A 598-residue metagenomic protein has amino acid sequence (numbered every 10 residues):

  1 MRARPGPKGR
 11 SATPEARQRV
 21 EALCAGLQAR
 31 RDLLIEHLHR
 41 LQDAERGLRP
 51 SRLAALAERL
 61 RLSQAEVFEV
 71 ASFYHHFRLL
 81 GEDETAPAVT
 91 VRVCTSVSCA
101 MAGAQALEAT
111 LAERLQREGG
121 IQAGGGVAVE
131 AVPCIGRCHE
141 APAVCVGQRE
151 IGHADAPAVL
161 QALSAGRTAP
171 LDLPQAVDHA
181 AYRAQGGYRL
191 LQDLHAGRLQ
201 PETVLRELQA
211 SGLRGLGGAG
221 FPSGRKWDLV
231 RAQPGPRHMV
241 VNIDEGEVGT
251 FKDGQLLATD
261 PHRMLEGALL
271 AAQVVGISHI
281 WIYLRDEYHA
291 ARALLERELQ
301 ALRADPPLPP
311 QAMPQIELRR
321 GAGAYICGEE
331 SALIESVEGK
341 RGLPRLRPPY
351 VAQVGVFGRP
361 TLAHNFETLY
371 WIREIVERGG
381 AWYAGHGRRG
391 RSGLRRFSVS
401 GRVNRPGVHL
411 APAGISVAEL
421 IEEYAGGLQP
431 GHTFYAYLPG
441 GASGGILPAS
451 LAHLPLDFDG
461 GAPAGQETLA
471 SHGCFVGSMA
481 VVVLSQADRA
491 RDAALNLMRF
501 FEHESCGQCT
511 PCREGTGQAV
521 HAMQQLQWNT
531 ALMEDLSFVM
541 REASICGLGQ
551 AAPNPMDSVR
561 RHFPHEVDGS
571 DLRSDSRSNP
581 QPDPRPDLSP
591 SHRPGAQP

Functional and structural regions predicted by a protein language model:
R2-V91, T95-I135, H139-R167, R189-A210 (+9 more regions): Ferredoxin-type iron-sulfur electron-transfer modules in oxidoreductases and energy-metabolism complexes
Y74, D260-V274: Histidine-anchored nucleotide/phosphate-binding helix
V146-Q148, S400, N404-P406, P439-S443: Short strand-turn-strand beta-turns centered on an Asx-Gly dipeptide
A162-A210, H364-G379: Flexible inter-domain linker/hinge segments
Y182-R189, V241-D253, V351-V356, S398-V403: Gly-rich Lys/Arg/Thr-decorated short loops/hinges at beta-loop-alpha junctions or inter-strand turns that position
L194-Q233, S398, L410-A411, A436-S471: Accessory "access/gating" subregions that flank catalytic or transport cores
G267-A271, A413-Q429: Short amphipathic, charge-patterned alpha-helical segments
R292-A413, A425: Hydrophobic alpha-helical positions that pack around
